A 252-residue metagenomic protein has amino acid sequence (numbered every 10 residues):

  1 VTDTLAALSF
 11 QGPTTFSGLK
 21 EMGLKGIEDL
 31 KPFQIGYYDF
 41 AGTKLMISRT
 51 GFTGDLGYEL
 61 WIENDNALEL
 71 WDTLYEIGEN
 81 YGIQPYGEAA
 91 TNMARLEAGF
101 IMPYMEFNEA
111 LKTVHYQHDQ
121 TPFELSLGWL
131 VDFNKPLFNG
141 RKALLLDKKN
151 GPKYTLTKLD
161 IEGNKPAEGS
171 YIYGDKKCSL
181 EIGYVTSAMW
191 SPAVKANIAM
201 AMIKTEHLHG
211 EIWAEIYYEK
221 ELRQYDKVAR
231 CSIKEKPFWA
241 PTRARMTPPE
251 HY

Functional and structural regions predicted by a protein language model:
V1-Y252: Conserved, structured C-terminal
